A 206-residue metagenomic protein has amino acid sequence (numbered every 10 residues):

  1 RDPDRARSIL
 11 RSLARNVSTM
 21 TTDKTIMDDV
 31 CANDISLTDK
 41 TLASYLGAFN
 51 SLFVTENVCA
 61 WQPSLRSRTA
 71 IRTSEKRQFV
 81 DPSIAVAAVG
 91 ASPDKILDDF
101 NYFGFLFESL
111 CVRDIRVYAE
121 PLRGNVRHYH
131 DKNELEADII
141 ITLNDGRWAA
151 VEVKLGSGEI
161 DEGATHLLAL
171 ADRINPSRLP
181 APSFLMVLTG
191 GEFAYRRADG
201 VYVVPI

Functional and structural regions predicted by a protein language model:
R1-R147: Accessory nucleic acid-recognition modules appended to NTPase machines
A87, I160-E162, A194-A198: Switch/connector loops and helix/strand junctions flanking conserved nucleotide-binding motifs in nucleotide-processing
L122, S177-P182: Short helix-terminating capping/connector loops at secondary-structure junctions
H130, V187-T189: Short beta-strand/turn micro-motifs composed of small residues that flank or help shape donor/cofactor-binding pockets
R147-E159: Active-site ExK catalytic segment of metal-dependent nucleases
A150, M186-V187: Structural beta-sheet core signal
G156-P176: Mg2+/Mn2+-dependent nuclease catalytic core
G190-I206: Domain-level recognition of nuclease-like catalytic cores that cleave nucleotide substrates
